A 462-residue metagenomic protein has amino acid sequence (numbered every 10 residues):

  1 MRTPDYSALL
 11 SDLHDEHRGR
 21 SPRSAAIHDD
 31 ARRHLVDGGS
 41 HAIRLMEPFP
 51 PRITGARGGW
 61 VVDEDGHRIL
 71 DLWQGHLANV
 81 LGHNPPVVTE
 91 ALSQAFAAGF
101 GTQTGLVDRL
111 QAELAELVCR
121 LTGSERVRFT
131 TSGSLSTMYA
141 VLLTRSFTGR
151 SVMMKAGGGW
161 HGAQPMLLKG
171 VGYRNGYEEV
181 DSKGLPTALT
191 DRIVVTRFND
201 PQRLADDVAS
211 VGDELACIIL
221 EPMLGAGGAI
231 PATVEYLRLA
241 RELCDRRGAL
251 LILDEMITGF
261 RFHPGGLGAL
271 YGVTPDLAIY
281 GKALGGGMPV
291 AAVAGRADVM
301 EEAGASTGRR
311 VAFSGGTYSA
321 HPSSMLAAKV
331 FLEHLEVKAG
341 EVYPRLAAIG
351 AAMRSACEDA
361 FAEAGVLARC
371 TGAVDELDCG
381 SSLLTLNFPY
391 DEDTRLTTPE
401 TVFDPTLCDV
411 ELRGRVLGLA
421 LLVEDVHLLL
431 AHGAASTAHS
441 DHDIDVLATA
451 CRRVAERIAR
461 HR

Functional and structural regions predicted by a protein language model:
M1-R462: Conserved N-terminal phosphate-binding loop of PLP-dependent enzymes in the Aspartate aminotransferase
